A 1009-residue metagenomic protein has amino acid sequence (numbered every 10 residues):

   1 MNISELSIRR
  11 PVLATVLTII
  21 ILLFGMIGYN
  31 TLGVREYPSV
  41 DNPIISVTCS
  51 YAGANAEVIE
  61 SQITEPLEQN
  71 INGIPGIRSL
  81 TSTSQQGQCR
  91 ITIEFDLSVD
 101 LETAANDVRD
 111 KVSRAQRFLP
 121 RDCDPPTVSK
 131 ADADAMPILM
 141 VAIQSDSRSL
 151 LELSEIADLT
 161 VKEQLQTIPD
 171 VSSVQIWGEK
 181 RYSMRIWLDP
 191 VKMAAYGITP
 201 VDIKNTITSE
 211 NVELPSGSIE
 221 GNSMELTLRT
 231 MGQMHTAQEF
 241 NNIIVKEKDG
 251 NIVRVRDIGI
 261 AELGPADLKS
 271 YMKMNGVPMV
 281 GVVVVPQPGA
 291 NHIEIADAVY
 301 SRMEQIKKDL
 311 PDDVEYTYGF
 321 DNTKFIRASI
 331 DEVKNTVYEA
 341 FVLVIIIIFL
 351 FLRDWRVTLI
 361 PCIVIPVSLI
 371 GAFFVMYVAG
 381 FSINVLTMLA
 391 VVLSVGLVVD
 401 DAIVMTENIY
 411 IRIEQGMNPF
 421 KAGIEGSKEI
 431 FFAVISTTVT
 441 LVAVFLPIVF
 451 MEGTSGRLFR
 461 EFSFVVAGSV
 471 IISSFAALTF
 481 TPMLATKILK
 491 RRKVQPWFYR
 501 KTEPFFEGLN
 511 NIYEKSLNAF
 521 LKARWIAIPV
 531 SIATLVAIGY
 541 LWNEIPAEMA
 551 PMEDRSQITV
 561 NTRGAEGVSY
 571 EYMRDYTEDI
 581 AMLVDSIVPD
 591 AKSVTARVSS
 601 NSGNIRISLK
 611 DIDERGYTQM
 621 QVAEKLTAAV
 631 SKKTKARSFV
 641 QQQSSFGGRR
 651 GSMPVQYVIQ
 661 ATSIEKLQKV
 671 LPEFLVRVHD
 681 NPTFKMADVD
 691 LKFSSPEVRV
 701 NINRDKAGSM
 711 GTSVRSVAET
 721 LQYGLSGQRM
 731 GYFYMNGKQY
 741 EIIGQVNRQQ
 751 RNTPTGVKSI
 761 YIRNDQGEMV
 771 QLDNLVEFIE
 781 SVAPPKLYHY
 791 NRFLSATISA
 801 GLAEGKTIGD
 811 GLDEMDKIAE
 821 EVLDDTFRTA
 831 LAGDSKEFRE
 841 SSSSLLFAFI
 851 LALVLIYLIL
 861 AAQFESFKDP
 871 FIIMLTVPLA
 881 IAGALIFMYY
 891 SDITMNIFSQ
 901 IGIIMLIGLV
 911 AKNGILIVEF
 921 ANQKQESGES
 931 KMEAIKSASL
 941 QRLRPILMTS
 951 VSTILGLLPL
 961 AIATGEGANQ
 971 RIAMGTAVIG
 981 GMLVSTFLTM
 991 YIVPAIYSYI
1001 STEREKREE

Functional and structural regions predicted by a protein language model:
M1-T31, I430, F498-A550, I607 (+1 more regions): Signature of alpha-helical transmembrane segments and their immediate interfacial
L6, Y37, T48, R90 (+11 more regions): Extracytoplasmic/periplasmic membrane-proximal domains and adjacent transmembrane bundles of envelope biogenesis
V12, I19-N55, S113-D122, Y377 (+6 more regions): Transmembrane helices with small-residue packing motifs
F24-E36, V342-I411, N418, F450 (+8 more regions): Hydrophobic transmembrane alpha-helices and their membrane-interface caps in long multi-pass transport proteins
V34-I45, T81-G87, D122-S147, Q175-R181 (+11 more regions): Flexible hinge/switch segments at interdomain interfaces of large molecular machines
V58-K130, V191-V212, M231-Q233, E571-M653 (+2 more regions): Solvent-exposed, membrane-proximal periplasmic/extracellular interface segments of envelope transport and secretion
G319, I326, I330, T406 (+4 more regions): Helix-loop junctions and hydrophobic alpha-helical segments within the transmembrane domains of large membrane
V395-I409, F431-F450, R457-Y499, I605 (+6 more regions): Transmembrane alpha-helices and their membrane-interface boundaries in multi-pass membrane transporters and channels
